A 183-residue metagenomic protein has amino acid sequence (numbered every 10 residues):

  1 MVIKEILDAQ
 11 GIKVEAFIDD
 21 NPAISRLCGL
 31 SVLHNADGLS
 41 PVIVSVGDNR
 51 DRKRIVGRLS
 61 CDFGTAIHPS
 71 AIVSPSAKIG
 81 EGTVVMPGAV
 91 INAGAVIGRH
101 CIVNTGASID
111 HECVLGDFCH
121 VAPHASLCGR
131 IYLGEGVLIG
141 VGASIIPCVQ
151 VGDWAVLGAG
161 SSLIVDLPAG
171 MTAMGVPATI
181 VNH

Functional and structural regions predicted by a protein language model:
M1, N49-D51, I109, S162: Short alpha-helical
M1-L7: Glycine-rich adenosine-cofactor-binding loop
L7, P22-S74: Phosphate-bearing ligand-interacting subdomains that bind or position ATP/ADP/UDP/GDP/NAD(P) or nucleotide-linked
A9-K13: Short helix-loop-beta junction
V14-P22: A short beta-strand-loop structural module common to alpha/beta enzyme folds
A66-V181: Structural signal for interior beta-strand "rungs" in well-ordered beta-sheet cores of soluble enzyme domains
